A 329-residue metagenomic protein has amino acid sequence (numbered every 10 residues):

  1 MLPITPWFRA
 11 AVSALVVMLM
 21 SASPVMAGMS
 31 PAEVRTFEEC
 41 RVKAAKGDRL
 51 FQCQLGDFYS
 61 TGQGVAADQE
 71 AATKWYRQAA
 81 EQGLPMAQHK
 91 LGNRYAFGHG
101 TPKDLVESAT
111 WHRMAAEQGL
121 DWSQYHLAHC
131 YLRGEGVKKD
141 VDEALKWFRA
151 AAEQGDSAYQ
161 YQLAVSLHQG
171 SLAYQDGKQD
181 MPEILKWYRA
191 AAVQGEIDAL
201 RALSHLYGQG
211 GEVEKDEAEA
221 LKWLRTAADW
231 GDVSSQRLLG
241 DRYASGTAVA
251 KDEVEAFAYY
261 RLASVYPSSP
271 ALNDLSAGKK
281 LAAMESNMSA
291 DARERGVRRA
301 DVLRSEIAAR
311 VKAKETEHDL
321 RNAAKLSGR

Functional and structural regions predicted by a protein language model:
L2-V12: Bacterial N-terminal signal peptides that target proteins for export
A10-A22: Bacterial N-terminal signal peptides
V25-S60, R329: N-terminal leader/linker segments that initiate helical-solenoid repeat arrays
A45-R49, T61-Q63, D68, E81-P85 (+14 more regions): Short helix-capping/linker turns of helical repeat alpha-solenoids
Q54-T61, K90-F97, H126-R133, Q162-A173 (+4 more regions): Hydrophobic face of amphipathic alpha-helices that form TPR/SEL1-like repeat modules and related alpha-solenoid
L272-R329: Terminal, low-structured helical/coil segments at or just beyond the last alpha-helical repeat
